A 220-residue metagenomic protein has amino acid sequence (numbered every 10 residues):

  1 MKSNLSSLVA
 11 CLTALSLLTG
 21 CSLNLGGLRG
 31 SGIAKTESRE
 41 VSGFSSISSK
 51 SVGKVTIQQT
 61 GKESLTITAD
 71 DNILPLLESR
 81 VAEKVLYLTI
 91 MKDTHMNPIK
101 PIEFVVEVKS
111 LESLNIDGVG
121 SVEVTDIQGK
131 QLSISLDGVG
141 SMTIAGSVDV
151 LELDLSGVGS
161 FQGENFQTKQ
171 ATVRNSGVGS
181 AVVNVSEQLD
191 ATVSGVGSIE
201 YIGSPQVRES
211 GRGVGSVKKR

Functional and structural regions predicted by a protein language model:
S3-L12, T19-L74, Y87, M91-E107 (+1 more regions): Short acidic/polar N-terminal linker immediately downstream of export determinants
T13-S16, N115: Transmembrane alpha-helix boundary/anchor motif
E37-S38, F44-I57, M96, E103-R220: Extended, compositionally simple hydrophobic/Ser/Thr-rich segments that build repetitive fibrous architectures
A82-K84: Short, solvent-exposed coil/turn segments at beta-strand boundaries
